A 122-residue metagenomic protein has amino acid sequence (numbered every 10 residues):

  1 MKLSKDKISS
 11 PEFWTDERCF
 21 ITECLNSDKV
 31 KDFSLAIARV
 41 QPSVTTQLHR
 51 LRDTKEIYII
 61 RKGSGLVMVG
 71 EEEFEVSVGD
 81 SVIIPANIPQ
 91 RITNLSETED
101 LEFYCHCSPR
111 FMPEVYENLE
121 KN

Functional and structural regions predicted by a protein language model:
M1-F33, V115-N122: A short, N-terminal "cap"/entry segment at the start of jelly-roll beta-barrel domains of the cupin/DSBH fold
E23, A36-L51: Conserved short histidine dyad/triad with adjacent acidic residue
K29-K31, A86-P113: Ligand-binding loop in jelly-roll beta-barrel domains
K29-K31, Q41-T45, S64-L66, P109-M112: Short, charged/polar surface micro-motifs in flexible loops or helix N-caps
V44, D53-T54, E72, I88-P89: A generic "binding-loop/recognition-motif" signal
T45-Q47, L66, V82, A86-I92: Histidine-centered metal-chelating micro-motifs
D53-E56, I60-G65: Glycine- and acidic-residue-biased ligand/ion/polar-headgroup-sensing regions
E71-A86: Short acidic-glycine-tyrosine-enriched beta hairpin
